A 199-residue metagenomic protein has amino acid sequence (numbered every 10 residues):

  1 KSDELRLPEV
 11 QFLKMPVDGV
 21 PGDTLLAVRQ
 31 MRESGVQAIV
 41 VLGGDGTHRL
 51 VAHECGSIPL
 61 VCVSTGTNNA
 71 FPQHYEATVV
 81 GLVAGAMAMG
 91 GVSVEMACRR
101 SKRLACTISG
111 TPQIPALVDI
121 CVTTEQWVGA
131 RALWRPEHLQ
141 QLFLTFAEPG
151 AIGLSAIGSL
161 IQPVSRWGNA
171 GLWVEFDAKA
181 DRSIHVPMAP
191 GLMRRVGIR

Functional and structural regions predicted by a protein language model:
K1-A38, H53, V92-S93: ATP/NTP phosphate-donor binding region
Q11-P16, V40-L42, C62-V63, A116: General beta-strand structural signal in soluble alpha/beta enzymes
S34, I58, A86-S93, T123 (+1 more regions): Change "in soluble alpha/beta enzymes" to "in soluble alpha/beta proteins
S34-Q37, C55-I58, S101, P112 (+1 more regions): Short coil/turn connectors at secondary-structure junctions
A38-L42, V51-A77: Short, acidic/small-residue loops that bind anionic groups at enzyme active sites
T47-R49: Short, well-ordered alpha-helical microsegments
T67-C106: Short, glycine-/small-residue-rich phosphate/pyrophosphate-handling segment
S93-R199: ATP/pyrophosphate-binding catalytic subdomain of soluble kinases
